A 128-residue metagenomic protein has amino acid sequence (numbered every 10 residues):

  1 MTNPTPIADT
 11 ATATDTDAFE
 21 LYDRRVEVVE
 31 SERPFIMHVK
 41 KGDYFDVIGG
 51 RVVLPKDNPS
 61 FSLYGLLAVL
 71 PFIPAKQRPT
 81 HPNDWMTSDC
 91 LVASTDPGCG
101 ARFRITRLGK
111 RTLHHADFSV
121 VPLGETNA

Functional and structural regions predicted by a protein language model:
T2-D15, H115, P122-A128: Amphipathic/hydrophobic helical signal segments and adjacent flexible N-terminal regions that mediate secretion
A13-V26: Short, basic/aromatic beta-hairpin or loop at an interaction surface
R25-E27, Y44, V53, R102-R104: Ser/Thr- (and often Asn-) enriched beta-sheet segments in non-cytosolic proteins
V29-P34: Short alpha-helix capping/helix-loop boundary micro-motifs
F35-I36, L54: Eukaryotic short linear interaction motifs
Y44-D84: Acidic, aromatic-enriched beta-alpha/helix-loop junctions
T80-T126: Short, compact, well-ordered microdomains
